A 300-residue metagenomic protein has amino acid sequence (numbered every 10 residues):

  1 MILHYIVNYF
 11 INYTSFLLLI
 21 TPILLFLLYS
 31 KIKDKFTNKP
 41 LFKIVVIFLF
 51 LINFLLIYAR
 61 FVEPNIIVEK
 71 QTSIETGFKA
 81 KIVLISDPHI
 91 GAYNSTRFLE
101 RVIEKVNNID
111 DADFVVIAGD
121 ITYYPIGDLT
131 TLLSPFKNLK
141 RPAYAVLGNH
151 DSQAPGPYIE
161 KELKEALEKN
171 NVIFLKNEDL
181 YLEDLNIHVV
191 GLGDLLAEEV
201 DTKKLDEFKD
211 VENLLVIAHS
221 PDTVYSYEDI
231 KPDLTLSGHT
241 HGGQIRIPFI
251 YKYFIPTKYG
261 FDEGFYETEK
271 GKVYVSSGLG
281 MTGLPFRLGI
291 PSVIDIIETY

Functional and structural regions predicted by a protein language model:
M1-V68, D110: Non-catalytic terminal accessory segments
S15-L17, V68-S73, D206-N213, I217 (+3 more regions): Extended recognition/assembly regions associated with phosphoester-bond processing machinery
S73-V83, V172, D179-V190, K209-E212 (+1 more regions): Beta-strand-turn-beta hairpins that frame and shape the catalytic cleft of phosphate-ester-processing enzymes
F78-I173: Membrane-embedded segments
V83-S86, F114-D120, P142-N149, L175-E178 (+3 more regions): Active-site neighborhood of phospho(di)ester-bond hydrolases with catalytic His/Asp-centered motifs
I90, I121-Y124, N149-Q153, L180 (+4 more regions): Solvent-exposed loop/turn segments at secondary-structure junctions within structured extracellular/periplasmic domains
P155-N171, E183-A218, V224-S226, R287-L288: Binuclear metal-dependent hydrolase catalytic cores centered on His/Asp/Glu-rich metal-binding motifs
P221-E298: Conserved beta-sheet core of the metallophosphoesterase superfamily
